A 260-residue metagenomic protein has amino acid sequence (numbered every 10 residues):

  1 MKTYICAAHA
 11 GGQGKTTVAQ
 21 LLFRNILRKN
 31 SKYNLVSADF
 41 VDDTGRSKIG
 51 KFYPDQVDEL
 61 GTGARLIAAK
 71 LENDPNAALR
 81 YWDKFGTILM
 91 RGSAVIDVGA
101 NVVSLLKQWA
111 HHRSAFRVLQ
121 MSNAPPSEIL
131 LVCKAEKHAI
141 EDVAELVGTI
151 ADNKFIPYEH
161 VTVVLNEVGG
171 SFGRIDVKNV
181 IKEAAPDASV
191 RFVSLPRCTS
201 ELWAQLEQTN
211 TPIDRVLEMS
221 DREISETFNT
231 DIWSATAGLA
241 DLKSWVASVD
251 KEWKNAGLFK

Functional and structural regions predicted by a protein language model:
M1-I5, R28-A100, L106: Nucleotide-state-sensitive switch-loop elements of NTP-binding domains
H9-A10: P-loop (Walker A) phosphate-binding loop of NTP-binding proteins
Q13-G14: Conserved glycine(s) of the Walker
T17-V18: Hydrophobic positions on the alpha1 helix immediately C-terminal to the Walker A/P-loop
L21-L22: Hydrophobic residues on the short alpha-helix immediately C-terminal to a glycine-rich phosphate/catalytic loop
N101-L206: Conserved catalytic-core segment of NTP-binding enzymes
Y158-K260: C-terminal lobe/tail of nucleotide-utilizing enzymes
